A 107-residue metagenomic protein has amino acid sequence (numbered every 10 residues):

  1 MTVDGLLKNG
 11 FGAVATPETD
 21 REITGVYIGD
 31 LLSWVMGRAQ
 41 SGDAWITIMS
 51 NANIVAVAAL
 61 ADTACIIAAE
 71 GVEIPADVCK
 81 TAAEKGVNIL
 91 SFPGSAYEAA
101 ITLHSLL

Functional and structural regions predicted by a protein language model:
M1-D4, S95: Short, structural beta-strand-to-alpha-helix junction motif
V3-A44: N-terminal first-folded block
I23, L32-A44, M49-L107: Feature captures the catalytic cores and cofactor-binding loops of soluble hydro-lyases/lyases that act on carboxylate
